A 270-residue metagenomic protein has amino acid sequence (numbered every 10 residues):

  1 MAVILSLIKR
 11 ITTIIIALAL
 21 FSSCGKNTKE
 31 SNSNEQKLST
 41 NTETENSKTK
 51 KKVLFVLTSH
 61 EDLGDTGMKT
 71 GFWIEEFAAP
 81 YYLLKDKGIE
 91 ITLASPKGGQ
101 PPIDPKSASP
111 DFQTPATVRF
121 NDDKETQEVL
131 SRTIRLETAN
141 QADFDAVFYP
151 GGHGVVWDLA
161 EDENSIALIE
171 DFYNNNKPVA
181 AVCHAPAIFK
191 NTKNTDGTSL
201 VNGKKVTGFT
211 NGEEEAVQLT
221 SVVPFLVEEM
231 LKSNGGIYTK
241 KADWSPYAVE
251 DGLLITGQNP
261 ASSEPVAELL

Functional and structural regions predicted by a protein language model:
M1, I16-L18, D145: Residue-level detector of intrinsically disordered, flexible termini and proteolytic processing junctions
M1-T12: Bacterial N-terminal signal peptides that target proteins for export
I11-F21: Bacterial N-terminal signal peptides
G25-N175, A187-L270: Extended, subdomain-level signal for the structured scaffold at the beginning of enzyme domains
N176-A180: Conserved, well-structured core segments that form or line functional sites
C183: Catalytic nucleophile serine of serine hydrolases, specifically the conserved "nucleophile elbow" pentapeptide
